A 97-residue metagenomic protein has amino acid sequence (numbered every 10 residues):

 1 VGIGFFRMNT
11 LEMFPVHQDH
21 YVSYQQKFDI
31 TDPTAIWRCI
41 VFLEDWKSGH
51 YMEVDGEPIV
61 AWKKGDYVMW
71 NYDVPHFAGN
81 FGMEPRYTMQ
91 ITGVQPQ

Functional and structural regions predicted by a protein language model:
V1-W46: Conserved double-stranded beta-helix
D45, G49-Q97: Catalytic core of Fe(II)/2-oxoglutarate
